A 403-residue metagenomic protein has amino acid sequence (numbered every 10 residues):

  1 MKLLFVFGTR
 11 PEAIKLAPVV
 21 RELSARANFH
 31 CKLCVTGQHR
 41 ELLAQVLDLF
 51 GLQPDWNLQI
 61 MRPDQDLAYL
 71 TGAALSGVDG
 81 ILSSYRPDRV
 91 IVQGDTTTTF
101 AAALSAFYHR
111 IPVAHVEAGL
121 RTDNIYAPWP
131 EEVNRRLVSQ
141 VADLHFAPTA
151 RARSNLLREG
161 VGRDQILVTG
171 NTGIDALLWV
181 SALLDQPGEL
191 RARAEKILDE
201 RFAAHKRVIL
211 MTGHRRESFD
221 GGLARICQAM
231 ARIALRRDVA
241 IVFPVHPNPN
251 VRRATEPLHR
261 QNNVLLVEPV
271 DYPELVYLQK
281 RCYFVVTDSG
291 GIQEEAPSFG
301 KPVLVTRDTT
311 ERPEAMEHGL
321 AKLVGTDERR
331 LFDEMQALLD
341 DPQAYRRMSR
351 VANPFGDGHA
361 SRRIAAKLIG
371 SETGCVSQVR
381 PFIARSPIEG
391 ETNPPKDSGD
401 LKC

Functional and structural regions predicted by a protein language model:
M1-F243, N248-C403: Nucleotide-activated sugar donor-binding and catalytic core shared by glycosyltransferases and related lipid-linked
